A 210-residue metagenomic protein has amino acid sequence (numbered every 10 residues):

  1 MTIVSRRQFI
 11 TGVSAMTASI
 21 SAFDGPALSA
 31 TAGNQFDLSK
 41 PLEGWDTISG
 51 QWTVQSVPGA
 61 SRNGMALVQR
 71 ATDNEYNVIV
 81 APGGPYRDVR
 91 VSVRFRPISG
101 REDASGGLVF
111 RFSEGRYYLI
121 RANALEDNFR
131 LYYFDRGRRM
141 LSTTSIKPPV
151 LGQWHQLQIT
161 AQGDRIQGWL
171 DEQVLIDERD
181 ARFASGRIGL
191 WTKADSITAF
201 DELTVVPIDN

Functional and structural regions predicted by a protein language model:
M1-T17: N-terminal secretory signal peptides and thylakoid transit peptides that target proteins across membranes
A30-S49: Extracellular carbohydrate-recognition regions
V57-N77: Short carbohydrate-recognition loop motifs
A71-R130: Secretory/extracellular carbohydrate-interaction modules and structurally similar beta-sandwich "look-alikes"
V93, Q153-A161, I166-G168: Short tryptophan-centered beta-strand motifs in secreted/extracellular beta-sheet-rich domains of glycan-recognition
R136-Q156: Short, aromatic/His-centered strand-loop micro-motif at the edge of beta-sheets
D171-G189: Short, solvent-exposed beta-strand-to-loop segments that form ligand-recognition rims of beta-rich domains
S185-N210: Ligand-recognition surfaces built from glycine- and aromatic
